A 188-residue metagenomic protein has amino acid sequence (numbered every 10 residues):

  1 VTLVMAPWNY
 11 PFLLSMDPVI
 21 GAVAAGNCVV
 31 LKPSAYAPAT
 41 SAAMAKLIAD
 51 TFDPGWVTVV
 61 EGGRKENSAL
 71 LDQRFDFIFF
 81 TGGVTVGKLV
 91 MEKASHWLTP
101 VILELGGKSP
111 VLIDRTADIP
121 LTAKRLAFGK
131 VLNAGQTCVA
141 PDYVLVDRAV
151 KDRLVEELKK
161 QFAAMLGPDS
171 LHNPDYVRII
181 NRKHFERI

Functional and structural regions predicted by a protein language model:
V1-L121, K159: Rossmann-like NAD(P) dinucleotide-binding subdomain of oxidoreductase/dehydrogenase enzymes
F52, T85-I188: ALDH superfamily catalytic-core signature
